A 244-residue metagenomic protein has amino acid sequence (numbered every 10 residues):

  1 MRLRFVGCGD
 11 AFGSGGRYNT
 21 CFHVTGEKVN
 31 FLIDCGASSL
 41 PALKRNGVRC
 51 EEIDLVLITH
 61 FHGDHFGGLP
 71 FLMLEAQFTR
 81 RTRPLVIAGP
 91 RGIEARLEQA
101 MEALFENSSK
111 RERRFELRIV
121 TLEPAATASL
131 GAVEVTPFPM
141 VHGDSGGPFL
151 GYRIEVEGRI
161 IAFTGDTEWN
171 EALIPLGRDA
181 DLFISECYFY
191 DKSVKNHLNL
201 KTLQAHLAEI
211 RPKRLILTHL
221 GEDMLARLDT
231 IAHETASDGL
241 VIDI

Functional and structural regions predicted by a protein language model:
M1-A162, D229-I244: Binuclear metal-dependent hydrolase catalytic cores
I33, T59, G165, S185 (+1 more regions): Active-site flanking residues adjacent to catalytic metal/cofactor-binding acidic residues
A37-S38, V141-D144, T167-N170, G221-D223: Short beta->alpha connector loops
E168-I244: Cap/insert and terminal regions of metallo-dependent hydrolase folds
